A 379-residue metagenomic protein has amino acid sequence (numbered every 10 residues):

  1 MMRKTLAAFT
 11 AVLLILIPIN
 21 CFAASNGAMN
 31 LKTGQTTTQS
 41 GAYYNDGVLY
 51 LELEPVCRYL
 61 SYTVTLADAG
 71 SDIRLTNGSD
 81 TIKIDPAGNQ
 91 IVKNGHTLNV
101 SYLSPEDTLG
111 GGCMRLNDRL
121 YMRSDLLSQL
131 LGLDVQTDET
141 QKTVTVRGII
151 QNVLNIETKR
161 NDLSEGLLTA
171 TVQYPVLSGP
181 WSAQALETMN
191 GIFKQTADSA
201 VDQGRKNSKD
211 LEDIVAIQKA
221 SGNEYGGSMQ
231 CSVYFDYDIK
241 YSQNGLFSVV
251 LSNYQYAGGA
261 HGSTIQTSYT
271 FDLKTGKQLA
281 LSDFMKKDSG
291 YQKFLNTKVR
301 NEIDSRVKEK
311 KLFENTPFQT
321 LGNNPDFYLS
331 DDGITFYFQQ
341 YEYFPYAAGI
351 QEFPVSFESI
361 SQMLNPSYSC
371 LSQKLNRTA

Functional and structural regions predicted by a protein language model:
M2-S25: Sec-dependent N-terminal signal peptides of Gram-positive bacterial secreted proteins and lipoproteins
A7, V12-L13, T36-T37, I84 (+1 more regions): Hydrophobic alpha-helical segments and their boundary regions
A24-G27, K32-Y50, P55-D72, T97-A379: Compositionally biased intrinsically disordered regions enriched in Thr/Gly
D72-G78: Ser/Thr-rich, low-complexity intrinsically disordered terminal regions
G78-T108: Signal peptide-directed extracytoplasmic domains
